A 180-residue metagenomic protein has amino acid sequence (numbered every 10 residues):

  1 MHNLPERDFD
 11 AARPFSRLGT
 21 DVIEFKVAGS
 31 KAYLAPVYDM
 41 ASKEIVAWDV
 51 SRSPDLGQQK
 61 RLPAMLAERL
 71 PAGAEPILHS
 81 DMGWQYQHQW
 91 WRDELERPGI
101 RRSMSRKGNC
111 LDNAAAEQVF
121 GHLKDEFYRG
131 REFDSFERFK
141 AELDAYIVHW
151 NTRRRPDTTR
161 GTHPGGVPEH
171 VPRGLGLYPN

Functional and structural regions predicted by a protein language model:
M1-P14, N109, R160-R173: Basic, flexible linker segments flanking DNA-binding modules in nucleic acid-interacting mobile-element proteins
M1-P36, G57-M65, L70-E75, N180: Mobile-element integrase/transposase regions, centering on the N-terminal DNA-binding/Zn-coordinating module
P5, D21, V37, K43 (+9 more regions): Mobile genetic element proteins and their domesticated derivatives, centered on retroelements and DNA transposons
E24, S42, R52, W84: Short, glycine/acidic-enriched loop or turn micro-motifs at the edges of active sites
D39-M40, V50-L56: A short acidic/small-residue loop/turn micro-motif
S42-W48, R102-S105, R129-G130: Short small-residue beta-strand/loop micro-motif enriched in glycine and branched aliphatics
S80-M82, H88-W91, R102-K124, S135-D144 (+1 more regions): RNase H-like two-metal-ion nuclease catalytic core shared by retroviral integrases and related mobile-element nucleases
E96-I100, H122-N180: C-terminal domain-tail junction helix/linker
